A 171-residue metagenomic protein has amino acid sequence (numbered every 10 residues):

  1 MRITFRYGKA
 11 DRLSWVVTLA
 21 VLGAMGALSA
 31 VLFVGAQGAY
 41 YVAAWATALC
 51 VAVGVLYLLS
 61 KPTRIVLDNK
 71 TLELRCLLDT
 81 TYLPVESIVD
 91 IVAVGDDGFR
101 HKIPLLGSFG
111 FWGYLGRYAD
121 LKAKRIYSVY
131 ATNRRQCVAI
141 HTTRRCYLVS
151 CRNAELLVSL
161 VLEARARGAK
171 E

Functional and structural regions predicted by a protein language model:
M1-Q37, V129-A131, R135-C146: N-terminal membrane-targeting/pre-transmembrane regions
R2, K9, R75-T143: Non-transmembrane, membrane-adjacent beta-strand/coil modules in membrane-associated proteins and peripheral
S14-W15, I91-D97, E155-A164: Short, surface-exposed linear segments at secondary-structure transitions and domain or protein termini
A36-A48: Hydrophobic alpha-helical transmembrane segments
T47-A48, V55, I140: Short hydrophobic/aromatic segments of transmembrane alpha-helices and their interfaces
V51-V92: Conserved beta-hairpin
R144-E171: Cytosol-/stroma-facing membrane-proximal "stalk/adaptor" domains immediately downstream of transmembrane anchors
